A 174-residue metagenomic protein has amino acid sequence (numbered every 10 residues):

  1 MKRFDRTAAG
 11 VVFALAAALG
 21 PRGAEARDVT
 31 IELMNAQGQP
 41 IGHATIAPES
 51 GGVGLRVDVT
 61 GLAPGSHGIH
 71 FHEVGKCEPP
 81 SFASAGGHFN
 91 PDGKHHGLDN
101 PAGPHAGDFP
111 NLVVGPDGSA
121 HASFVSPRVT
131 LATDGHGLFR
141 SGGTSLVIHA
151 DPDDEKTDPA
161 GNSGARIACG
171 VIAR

Functional and structural regions predicted by a protein language model:
M1-V11: Bacterial N-terminal signal peptides that target proteins for export
A14-S66, F71-R174: N-terminal leader/targeting pre-sequences
